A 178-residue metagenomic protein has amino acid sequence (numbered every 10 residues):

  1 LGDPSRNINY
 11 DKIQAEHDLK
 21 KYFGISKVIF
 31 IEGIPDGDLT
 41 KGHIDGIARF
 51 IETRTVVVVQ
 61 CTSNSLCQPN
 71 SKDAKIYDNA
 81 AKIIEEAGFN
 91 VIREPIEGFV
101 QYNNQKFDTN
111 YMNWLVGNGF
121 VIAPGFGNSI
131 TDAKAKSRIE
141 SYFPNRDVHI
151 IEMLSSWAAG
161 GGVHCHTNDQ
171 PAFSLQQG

Functional and structural regions predicted by a protein language model:
L1-G178: The feature marks the mature, well-folded catalytic cores of soluble enzymes
